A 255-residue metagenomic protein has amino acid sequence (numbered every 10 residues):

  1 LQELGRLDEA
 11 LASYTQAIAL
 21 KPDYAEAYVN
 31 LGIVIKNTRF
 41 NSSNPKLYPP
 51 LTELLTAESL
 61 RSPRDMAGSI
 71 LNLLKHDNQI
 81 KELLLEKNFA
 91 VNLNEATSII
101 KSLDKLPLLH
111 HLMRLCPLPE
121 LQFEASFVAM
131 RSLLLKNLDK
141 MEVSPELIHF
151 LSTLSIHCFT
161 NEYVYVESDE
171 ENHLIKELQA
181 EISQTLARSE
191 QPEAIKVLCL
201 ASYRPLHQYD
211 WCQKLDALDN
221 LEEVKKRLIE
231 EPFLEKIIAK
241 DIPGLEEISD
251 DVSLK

Functional and structural regions predicted by a protein language model:
L1-K255: Alpha-helical solenoid repeat scaffolds of the TPR/TPR-like class and their adjacent stem/linker regions that mediate
